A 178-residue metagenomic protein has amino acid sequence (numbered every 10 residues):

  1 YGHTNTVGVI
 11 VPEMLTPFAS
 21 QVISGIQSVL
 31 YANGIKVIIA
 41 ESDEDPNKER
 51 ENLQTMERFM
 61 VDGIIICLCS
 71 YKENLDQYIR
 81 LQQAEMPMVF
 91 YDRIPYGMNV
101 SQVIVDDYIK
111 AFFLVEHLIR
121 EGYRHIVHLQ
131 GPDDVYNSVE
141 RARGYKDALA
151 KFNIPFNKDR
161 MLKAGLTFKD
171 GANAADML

Functional and structural regions predicted by a protein language model:
Y1-S24, A32-I35, D43-E44, T55-R58: N-terminal helix-turn-helix/winged-helix DNA-binding helices and compositionally similar short basic alpha-helical
E13, S70, P132: Flexible, active-site-proximal loop/turn residues at the rims of small-molecule/cofactor binding pockets and catalytic
G25-I35, Q54-M60, L75, I79-L178: Bacterial carbohydrate/catabolite-sensing allosteric modules
A40-S42, A164: Conserved beta-strand termini and adjacent loop/short-helix elements that scaffold enzyme active sites in alpha/beta
D43-P46, C69-E73: Short beta->alpha connector loops
N47-E51: Conserved ATP-dependent adenylate/AMP-binding module captured primarily in the ANL superfamily
I64: Intrinsically disordered, low-complexity polar regions and short flexible loop motifs
